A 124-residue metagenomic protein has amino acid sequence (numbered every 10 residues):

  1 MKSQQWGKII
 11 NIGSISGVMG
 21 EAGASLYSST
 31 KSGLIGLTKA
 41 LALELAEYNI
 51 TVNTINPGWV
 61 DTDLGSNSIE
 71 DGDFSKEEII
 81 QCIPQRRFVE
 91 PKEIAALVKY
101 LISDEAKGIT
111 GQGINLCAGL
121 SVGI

Functional and structural regions predicted by a protein language model:
S14: Residue(s) in the substrate-gating loop at a strand-loop-helix junction that position the organic substrate next
M19, K99, T110-I124: Short C-terminal tail/terminal secondary-structure segment of NAD(P)H-dependent dehydrogenase/reductase domains
M19-S25, E47-Y48, R86: Active-site loop immediately N-terminal to the catalytic Tyr-X3-Lys motif of short-chain dehydrogenase/reductase
T30, T38: Active-site helix of classical SDR
L43-E47, K107: Alpha-helical segment proximal to the catalytic Tyr-Lys
T51-P57, D61, I102, N115-C117: Conserved SDR Rossmann-fold cofactor-binding beta-strand/turn motif
W59-C82, G123-I124: A glycine/serine/threonine-rich, flexible loop-to-helix segment that serves as the NAD(P) cofactor-binding "lid"
I83-I94: A conserved structural motif in NAD(P)-dependent oxidoreductases
